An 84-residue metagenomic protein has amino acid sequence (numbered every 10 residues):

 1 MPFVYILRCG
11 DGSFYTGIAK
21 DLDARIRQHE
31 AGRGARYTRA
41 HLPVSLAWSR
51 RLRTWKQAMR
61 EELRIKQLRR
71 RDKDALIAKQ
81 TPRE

Functional and structural regions predicted by a protein language model:
M1-K66, R70-L76, Q80-E84: GIY-YIG nuclease catalytic motif and its immediate N-terminal context
